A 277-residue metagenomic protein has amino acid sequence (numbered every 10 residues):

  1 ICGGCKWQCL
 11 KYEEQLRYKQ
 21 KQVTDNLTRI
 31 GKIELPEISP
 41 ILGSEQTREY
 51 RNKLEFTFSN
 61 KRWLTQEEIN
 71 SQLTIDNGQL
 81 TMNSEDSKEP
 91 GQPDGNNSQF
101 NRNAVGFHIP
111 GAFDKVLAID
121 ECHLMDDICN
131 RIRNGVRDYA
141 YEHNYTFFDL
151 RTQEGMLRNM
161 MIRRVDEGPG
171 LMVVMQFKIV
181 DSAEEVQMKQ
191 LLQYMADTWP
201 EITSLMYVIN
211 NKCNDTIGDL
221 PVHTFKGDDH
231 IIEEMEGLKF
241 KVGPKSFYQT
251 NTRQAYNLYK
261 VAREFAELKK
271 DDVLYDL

Functional and structural regions predicted by a protein language model:
I1-G78, N83-L277: Accessory RNA-recognition modules of RNA-modification enzymes
